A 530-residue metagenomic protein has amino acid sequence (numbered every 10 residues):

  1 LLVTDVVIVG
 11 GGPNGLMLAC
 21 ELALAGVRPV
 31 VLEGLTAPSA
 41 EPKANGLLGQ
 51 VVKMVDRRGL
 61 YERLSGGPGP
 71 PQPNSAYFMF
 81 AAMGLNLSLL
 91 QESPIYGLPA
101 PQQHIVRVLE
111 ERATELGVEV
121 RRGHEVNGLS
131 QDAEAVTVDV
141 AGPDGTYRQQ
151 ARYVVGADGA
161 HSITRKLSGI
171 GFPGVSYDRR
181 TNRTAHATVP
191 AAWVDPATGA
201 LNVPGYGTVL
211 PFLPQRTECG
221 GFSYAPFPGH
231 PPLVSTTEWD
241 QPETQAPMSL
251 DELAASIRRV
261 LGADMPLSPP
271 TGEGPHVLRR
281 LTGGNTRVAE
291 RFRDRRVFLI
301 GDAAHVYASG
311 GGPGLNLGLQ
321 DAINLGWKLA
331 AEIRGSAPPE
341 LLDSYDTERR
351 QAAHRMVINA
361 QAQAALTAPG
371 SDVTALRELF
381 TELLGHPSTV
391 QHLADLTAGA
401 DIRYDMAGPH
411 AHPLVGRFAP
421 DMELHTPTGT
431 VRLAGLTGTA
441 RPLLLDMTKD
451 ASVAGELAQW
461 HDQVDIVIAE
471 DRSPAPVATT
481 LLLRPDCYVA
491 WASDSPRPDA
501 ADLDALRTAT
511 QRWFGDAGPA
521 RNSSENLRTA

Functional and structural regions predicted by a protein language model:
L1-D5, V9, L24-A25, Y77-E92 (+5 more regions): Helical substrate-recognition/capping region of FAD-dependent monooxygenase/halogenase enzymes
L2-T4, D144-Y153: Core beta-strand elements of the Rossmann-like FAD/NAD(P) dinucleotide-binding domain in flavoenzyme oxidoreductases
G15-L16: N-terminal Rossmann-fold NAD(P) dinucleotide-binding loop
A23-A44: Glycine-rich FAD pyrophosphate-binding loop
A40-L116: Active-site-adjacent segment of FAD-dependent monooxygenases/related oxidoreductases
R122-V136: A conserved short coil-to-beta-strand element within the FAD-binding core of flavoproteins
Y153, A157-R280, A289: Conserved FAD-binding catalytic core of PHBH/FMO-like flavoproteins
R293-S309: Short FAD-binding loop at a beta-strand-to-alpha-helix junction that anchors the flavin cofactor in diverse
